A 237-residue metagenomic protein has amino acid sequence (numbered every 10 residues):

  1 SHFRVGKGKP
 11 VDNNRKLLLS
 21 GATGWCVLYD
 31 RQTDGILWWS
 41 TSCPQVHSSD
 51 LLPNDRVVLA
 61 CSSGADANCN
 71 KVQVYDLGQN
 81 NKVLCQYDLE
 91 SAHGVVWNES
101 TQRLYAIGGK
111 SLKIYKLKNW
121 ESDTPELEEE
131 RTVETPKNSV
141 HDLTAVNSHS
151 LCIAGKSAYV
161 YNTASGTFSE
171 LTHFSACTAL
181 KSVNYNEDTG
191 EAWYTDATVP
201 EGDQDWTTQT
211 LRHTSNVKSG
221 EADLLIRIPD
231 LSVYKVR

Functional and structural regions predicted by a protein language model:
S1, D34-T41, N81-Y87, E126-T135 (+1 more regions): A short beta-strand motif characteristic of beta-propeller blades
H2-P10, S42-L52, L89-E99, E134-V146 (+2 more regions): Repeated scaffold domains used in trafficking and secretory/extracellular systems, primarily beta-propellers
L17, V57-V58, L104, S150-L151 (+1 more regions): Hydrophobic beta-strand positions that form the internal "hydrophobic ladder" of WD40/Gbeta-like beta-propeller blades
L19-A22, S62-N70: Short, solvent-exposed loop/turn segments at conserved positions within beta-propeller repeat blades
T23-G24, S63-G64, K110, K118 (+2 more regions): Residue-level signature of beta-propeller blades and closely related beta-rich strand-turn architectures in secreted
W25-V27, A67-V72, L112-I114, A158-V160: Structural signal for beta-propeller blades
D76-Q79, K116-P125, T163-E170: Short loop/turn segments immediately following beta-strands, especially the blade-tip and inter-blade linker loops
P136-G202: Intrinsically disordered, low-complexity segments enriched in Gly and acidic/Ser/Thr residues that form flexible
